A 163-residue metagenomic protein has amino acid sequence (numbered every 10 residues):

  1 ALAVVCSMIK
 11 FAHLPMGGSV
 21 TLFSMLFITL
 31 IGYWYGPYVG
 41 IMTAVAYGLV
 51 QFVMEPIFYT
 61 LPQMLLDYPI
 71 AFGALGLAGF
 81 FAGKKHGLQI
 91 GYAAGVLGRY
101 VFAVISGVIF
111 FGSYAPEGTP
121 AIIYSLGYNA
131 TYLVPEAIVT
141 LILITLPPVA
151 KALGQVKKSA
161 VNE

Functional and structural regions predicted by a protein language model:
A1-Y33, Y38-V39: Hydrophobic transmembrane alpha-helices
L2-V5, Q63-V108: Short helix-perturbing small/polar motifs within transmembrane alpha-helices
A3, S7, A103, G107-A115 (+1 more regions): Juxtamembrane/transmembrane-helix interface segments of polytopic membrane transporters
A3-V4, G32, G36, G40 (+9 more regions): Small-residue faces within membrane-embedded alpha-helices
C6-V20, A46-F80, F111-P116: Interfacial aromatic-anchored transmembrane helix boundaries in multi-pass membrane proteins
L26, P37-V45, L61-L65, P69 (+4 more regions): Hydrophobic alpha-helical transmembrane segments
W34-Y35, L77-K84, L146-Q155: Structural signal for the C-terminal ends of transmembrane alpha-helices and the immediately following loop
Q89, A121-E163: Alpha-helical transmembrane segments and their cytosolic interface
